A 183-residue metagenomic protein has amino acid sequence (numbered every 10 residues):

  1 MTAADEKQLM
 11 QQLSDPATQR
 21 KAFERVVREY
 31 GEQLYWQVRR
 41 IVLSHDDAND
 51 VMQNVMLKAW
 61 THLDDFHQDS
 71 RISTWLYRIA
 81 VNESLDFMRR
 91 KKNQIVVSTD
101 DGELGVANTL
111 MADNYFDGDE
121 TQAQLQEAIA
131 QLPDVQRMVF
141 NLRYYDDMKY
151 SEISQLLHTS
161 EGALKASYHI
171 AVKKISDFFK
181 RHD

Functional and structural regions predicted by a protein language model:
M1-Q33, R40, R181: N-terminal module of bacterial RNA polymerase sigma factors
T2-Q8, Q94-G118: Internal acidic/polar
L9-D15, Q124-L132: Short amphipathic alpha-helical boundary/capping segments
D15, L43, N54-R71, K91-K92: Sigma70-family region 2
W36, D50-L57, S70-N82: Structural recognition of an alpha-helix C-terminal capping motif at a helix-to-coil junction
D65-H67, R78-S98, G118, I170: Arg/Lys-rich amphipathic alpha helix in sigma70-family domain 2
T74, L85, Q136, S151 (+1 more regions): DNA-recognition helix of helix-turn-helix
V139-R143: A short pre-motif secondary-structure segment
